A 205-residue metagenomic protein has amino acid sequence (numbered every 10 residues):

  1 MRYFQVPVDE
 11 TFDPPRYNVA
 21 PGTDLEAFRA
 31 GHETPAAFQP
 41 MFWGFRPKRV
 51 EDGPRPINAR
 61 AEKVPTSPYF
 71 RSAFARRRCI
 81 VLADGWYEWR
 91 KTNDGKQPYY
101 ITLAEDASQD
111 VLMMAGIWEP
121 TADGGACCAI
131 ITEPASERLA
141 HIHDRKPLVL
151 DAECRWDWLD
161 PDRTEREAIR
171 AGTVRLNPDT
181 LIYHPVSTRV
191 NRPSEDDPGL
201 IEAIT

Functional and structural regions predicted by a protein language model:
M1-T205: Short linear sequence motif anchored by a di-proline
